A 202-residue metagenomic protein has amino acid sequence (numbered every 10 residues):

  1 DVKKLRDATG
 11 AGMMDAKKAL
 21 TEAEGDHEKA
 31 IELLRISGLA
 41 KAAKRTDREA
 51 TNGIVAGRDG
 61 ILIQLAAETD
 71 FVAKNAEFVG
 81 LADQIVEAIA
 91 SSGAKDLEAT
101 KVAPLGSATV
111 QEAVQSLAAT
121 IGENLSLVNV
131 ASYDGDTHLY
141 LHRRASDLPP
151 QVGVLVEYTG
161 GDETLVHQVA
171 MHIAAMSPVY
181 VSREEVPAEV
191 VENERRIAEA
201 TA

Functional and structural regions predicted by a protein language model:
D1-A202: N-terminal assembly/interaction segments in proteins that build large macromolecular machines
